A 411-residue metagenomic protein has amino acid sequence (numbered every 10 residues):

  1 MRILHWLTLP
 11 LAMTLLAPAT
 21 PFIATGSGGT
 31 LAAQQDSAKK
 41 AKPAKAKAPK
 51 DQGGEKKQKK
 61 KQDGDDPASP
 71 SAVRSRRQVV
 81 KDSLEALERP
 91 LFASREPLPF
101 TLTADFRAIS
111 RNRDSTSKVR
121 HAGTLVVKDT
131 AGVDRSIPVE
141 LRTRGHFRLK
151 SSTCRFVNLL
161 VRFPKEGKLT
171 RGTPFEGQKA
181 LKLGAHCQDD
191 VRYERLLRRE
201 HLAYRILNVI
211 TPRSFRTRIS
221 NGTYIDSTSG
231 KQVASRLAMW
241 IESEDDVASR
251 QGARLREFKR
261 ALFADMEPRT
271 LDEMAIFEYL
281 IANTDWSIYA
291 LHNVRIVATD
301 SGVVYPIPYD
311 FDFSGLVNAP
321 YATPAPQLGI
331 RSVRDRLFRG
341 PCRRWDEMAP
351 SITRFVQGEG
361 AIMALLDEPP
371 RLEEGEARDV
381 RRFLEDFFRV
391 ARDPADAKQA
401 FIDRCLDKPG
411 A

Functional and structural regions predicted by a protein language model:
M1-L31: Sec-dependent N-terminal signal peptides
A33, K39-A411: Phosphate/dinucleotide-binding and metal-coordinating scaffold of catalytic cores in nucleotide-dependent enzymes
